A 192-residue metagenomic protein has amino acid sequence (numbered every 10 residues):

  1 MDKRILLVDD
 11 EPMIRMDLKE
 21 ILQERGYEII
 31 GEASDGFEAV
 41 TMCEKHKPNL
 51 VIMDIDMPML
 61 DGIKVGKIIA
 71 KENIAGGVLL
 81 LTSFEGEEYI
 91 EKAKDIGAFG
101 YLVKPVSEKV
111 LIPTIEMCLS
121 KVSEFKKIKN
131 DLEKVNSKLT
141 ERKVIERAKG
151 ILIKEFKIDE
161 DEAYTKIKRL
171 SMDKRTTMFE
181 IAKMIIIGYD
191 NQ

Functional and structural regions predicted by a protein language model:
P12-G31: Two-component/phosphorelay signaling modules centered on CheY-like receiver
D35-E38, M59-K64: Acidic catalytic/metal-coordinating carboxylates
T41, I63-I74: Short amphipathic alpha-helix used as the core "switch/output" element in two-component signaling
H46-I52: Active-site beta3 strand of CheY-like receiver
D54, T82: Active-site residues of response regulator receiver
V106-I115: C-terminal output helix
S123, N130-Q192: C-terminal output/effector regions of signal-responsive regulators
